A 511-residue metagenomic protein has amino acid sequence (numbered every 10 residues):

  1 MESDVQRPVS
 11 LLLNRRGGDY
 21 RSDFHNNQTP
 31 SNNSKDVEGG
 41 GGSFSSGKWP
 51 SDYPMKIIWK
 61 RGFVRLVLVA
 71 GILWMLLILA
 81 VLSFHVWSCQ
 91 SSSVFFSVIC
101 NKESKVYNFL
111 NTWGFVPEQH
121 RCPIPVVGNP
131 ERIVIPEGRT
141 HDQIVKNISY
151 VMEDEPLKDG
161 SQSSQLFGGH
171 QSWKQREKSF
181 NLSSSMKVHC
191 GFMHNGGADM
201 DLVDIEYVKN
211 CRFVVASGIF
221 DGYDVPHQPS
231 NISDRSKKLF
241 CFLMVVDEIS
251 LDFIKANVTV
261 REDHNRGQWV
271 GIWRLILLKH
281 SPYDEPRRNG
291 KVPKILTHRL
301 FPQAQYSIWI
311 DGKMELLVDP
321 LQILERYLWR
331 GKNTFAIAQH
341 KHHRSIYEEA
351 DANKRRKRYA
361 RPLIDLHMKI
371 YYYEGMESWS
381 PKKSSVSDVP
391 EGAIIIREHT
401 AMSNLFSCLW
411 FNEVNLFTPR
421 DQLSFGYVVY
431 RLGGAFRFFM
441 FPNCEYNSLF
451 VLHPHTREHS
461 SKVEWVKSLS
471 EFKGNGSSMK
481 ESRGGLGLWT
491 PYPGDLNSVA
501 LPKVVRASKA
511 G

Functional and structural regions predicted by a protein language model:
E2-G511: Glycosyltransferase catalytic domains, chiefly GT-A lineage
